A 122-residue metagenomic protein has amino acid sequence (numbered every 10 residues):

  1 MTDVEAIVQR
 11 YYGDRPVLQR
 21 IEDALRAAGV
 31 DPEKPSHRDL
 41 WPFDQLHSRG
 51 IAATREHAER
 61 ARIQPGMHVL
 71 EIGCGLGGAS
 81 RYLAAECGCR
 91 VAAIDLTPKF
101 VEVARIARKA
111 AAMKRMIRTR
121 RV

Functional and structural regions predicted by a protein language model:
M1-A28: N-terminal auxiliary segments of SAM/dcSAM-dependent transferases
M1-Y11, P65-L76: Short, charged N-terminal helix-start/capping segments
I21, T54, S80: Generic structural marker for isolated residues within well-ordered, non-membrane alpha-helices of soluble domains
V30, H47-M67: Conserved alpha-helix/loop element of class I SAM-dependent methyltransferases that forms part of the SAM/SAH-binding
E33-K34: Conserved adenylate-forming
R38-S48: Class I SAM-dependent methyltransferase Rossmann-like catalytic core, especially the SAM/SAH-binding loop
H68-V122: Class I SAM-dependent methyltransferase SAM/SAH-binding core
